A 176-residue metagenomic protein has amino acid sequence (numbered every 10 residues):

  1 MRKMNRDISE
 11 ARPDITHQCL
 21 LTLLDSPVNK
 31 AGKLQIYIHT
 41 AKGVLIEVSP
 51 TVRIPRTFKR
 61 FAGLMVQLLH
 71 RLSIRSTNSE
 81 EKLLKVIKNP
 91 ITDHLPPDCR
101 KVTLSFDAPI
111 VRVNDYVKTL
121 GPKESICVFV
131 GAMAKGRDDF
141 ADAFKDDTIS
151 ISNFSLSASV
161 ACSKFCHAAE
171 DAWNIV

Functional and structural regions predicted by a protein language model:
M1-R112, E170-I175: RNA substrate-binding interface of SAM-dependent RNA methyltransferases
P55-F58, L120-E124, T148-S150, H167-E170: Short, low-complexity, polar/charged sequence segments that are solvent-exposed and flexible
I87, L104-N114, K118-R137: Long, charge-patterned amphipathic alpha-helical coiled-coil/hairpin "stalk" segments used as oligomerization
H94, G121-P122, A141: Structural alpha-helical scaffold elements that stabilize or flank donor/cofactor-binding regions in carbohydrate
D98-C99, E124, F144-D146: Short, well-ordered alpha-helix to beta-strand connector turns
A134-V176: Structured adenosyl-cofactor binding patch, chiefly the S-adenosyl-L-methionine
